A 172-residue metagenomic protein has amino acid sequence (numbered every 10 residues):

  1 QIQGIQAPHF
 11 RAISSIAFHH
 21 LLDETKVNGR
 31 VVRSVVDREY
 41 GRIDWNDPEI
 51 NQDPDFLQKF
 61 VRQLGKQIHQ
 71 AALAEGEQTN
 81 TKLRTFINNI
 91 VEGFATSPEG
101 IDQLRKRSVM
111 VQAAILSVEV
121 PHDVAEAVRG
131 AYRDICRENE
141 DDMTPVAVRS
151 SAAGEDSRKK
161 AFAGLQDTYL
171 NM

Functional and structural regions predicted by a protein language model:
Q1-M172: N-terminal beta-alpha lobe that positions the nucleotide/phosphoryl donor in ATP/NTP-coupled carboxylate activation
